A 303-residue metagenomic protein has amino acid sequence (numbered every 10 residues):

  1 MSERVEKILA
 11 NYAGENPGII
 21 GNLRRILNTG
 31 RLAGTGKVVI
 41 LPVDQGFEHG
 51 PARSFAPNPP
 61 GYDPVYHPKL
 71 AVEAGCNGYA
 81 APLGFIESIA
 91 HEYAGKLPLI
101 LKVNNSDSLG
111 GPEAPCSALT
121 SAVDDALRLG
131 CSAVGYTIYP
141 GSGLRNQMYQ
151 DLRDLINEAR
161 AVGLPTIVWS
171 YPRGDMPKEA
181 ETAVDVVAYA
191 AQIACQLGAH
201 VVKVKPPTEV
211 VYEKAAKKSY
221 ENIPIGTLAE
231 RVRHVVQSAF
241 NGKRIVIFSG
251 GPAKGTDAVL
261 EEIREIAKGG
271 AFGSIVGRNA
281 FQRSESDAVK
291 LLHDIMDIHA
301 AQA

Functional and structural regions predicted by a protein language model:
M1-D44: N-terminal basic, low-complexity leaders that serve as flexible interaction/assembly modules and, when applicable, as
E3, A33, V38, Q45-V246 (+2 more regions): Alpha/beta enzyme core
A13, I225, P252-A253, E285: Hydrophobic alpha-helical scaffolding
P17, R145-N146, T256-D257, Q282-E285: Loop/helix-junction capping segments adjacent to catalytic residues or to phosphate/diphosphate-binding pockets
E209, G251-T256, F281-Q282: Short Gly/Pro-enriched loop/turn and capping motifs at secondary-structure junctions
S249-G250, V276: Thr-Gly-centered strand-to-loop micro-motif
D257-E262, S284-H293: Histidine/acidic-residue-rich catalytic or RNA/ligand-binding cores of hydrolases and nuclease-related proteins
S274-F281: Short acidic/histidine-rich active-site segments
